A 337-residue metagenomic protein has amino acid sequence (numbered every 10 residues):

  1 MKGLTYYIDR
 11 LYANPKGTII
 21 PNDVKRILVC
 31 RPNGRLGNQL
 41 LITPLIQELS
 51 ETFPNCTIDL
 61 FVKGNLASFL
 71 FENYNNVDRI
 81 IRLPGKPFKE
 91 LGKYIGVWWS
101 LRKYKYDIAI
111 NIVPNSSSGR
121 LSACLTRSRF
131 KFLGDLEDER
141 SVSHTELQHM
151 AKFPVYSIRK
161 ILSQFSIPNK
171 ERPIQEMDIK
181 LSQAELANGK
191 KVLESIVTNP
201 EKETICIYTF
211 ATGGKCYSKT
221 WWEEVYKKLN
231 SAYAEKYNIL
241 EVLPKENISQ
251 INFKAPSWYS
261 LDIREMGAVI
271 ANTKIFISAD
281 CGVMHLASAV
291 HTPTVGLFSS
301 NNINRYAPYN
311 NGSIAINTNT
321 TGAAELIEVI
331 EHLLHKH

Functional and structural regions predicted by a protein language model:
M1-V24: Positively charged, low-complexity intrinsically disordered leader regions
K16-I19, L240-D262, Y309-H337: Extended, non-globular alpha-helical segments
R26, C30-N33, E176, K180-I248: Active-site donor-nucleotide binding/catalytic segment of nucleotide-sugar enzymes
Q39-S50, N65-L66, E224-V225: Short amphipathic alpha-helix
L60-L91, I316: Conserved nucleotide-sugar phosphate-binding/catalytic loop shared by glycosyltransferases and other
I81-K180, N199-T209, N301-N304: Conserved nucleotide-diphosphate donor binding/catalytic pocket of glycan-assembly enzymes
I95, Y217-N301: Donor-binding and catalytic core of enzymes assembling or modifying cell-surface/extracellular glycoconjugates
L133, L147-Q148, H285-H337: Nucleotide-sugar donor-binding patch of glycosyltransferase catalytic domains
